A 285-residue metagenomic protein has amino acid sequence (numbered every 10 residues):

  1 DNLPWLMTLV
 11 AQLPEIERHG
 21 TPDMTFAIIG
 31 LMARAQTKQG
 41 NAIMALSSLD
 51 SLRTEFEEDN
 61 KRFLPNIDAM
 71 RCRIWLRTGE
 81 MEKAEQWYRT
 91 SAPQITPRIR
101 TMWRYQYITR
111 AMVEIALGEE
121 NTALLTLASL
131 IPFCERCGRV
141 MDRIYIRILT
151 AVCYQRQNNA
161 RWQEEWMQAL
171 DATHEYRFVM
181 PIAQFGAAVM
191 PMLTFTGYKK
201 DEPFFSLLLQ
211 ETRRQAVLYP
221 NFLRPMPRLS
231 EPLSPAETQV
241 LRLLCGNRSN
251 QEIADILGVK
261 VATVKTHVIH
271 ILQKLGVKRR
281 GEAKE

Functional and structural regions predicted by a protein language model:
D1-P4, I16-M32, I43-M44, E55-R71 (+4 more regions): Alpha-solenoid helical repeat architecture
N2-L3, A42, M81, E120 (+2 more regions): TPR-repeat structural position
W5-L6, A45, A84, A123 (+1 more regions): Single-residue signature of alpha-solenoid repeat helices
L9-V10, S48-D50, W87-R89, I95 (+4 more regions): Inward-facing hydrophobic residues that define packing positions of alpha-helical scaffold repeats
Q39, T78, L117, Q155-Q157: Structural motif corresponding to the intra-repeat A-B loop/turn of tetratricopeptide repeats
W162-F178, R213: TPR/TPR-like (Sel1-like) alpha-helical repeat modules
P220-I269, Q273-K278, E285: Helix-turn-helix DNA-binding segment
